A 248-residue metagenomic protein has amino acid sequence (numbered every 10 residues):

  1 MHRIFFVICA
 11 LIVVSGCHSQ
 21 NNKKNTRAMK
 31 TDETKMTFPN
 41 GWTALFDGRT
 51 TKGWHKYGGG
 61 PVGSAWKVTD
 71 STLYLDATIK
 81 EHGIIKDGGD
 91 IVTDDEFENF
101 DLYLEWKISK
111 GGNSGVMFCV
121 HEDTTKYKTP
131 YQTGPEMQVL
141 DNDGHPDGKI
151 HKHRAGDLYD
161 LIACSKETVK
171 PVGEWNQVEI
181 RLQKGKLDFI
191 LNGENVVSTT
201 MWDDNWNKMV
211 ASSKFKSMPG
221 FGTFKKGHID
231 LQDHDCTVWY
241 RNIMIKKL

Functional and structural regions predicted by a protein language model:
I4-V13: Sec-dependent N-terminal signal peptides
C17-L248: Carbohydrate-interacting regions of secretory-pathway proteins
